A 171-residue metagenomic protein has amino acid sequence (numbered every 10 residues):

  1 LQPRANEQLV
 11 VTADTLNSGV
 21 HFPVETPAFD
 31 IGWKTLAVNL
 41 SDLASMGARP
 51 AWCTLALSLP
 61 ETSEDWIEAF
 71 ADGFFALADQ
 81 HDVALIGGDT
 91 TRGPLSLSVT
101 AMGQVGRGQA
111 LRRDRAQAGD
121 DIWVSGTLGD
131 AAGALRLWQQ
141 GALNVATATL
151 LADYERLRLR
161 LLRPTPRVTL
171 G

Functional and structural regions predicted by a protein language model:
L1-G171: Helix-biased detector of long, well-ordered alpha-helical tracts
